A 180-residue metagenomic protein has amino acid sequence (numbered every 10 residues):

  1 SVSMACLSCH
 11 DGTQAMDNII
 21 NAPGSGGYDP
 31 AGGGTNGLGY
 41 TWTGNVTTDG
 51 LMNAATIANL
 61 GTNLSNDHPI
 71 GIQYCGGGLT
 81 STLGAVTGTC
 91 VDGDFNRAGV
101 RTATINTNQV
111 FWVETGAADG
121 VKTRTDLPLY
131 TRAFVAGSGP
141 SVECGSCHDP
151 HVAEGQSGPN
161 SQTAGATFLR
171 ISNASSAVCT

Functional and structural regions predicted by a protein language model:
S1-T180: C-type cytochrome heme-c attachment and multiheme electron-transfer modules
